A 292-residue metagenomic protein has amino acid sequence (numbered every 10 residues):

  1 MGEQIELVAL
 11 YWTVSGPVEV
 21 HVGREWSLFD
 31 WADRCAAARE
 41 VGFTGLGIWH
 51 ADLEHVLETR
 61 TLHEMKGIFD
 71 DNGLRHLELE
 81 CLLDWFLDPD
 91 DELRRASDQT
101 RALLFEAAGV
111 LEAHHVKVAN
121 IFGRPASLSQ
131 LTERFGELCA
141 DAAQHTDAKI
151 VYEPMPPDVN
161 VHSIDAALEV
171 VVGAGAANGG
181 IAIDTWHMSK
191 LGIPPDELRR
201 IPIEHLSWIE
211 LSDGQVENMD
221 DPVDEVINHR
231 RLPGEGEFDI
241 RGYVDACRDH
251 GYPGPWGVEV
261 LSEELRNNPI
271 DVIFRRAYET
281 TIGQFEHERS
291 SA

Functional and structural regions predicted by a protein language model:
M1-F105, G109, N178-G180, E204-L206 (+3 more regions): N-terminal pre-domain/capping segments
V8-W12, G47-A51, L77-L82, V116-A119 (+4 more regions): A cross-family glycoside hydrolase active-site/sugar-binding cleft signature
E25-S27, W49-T61, D84-R95, F122-S129 (+4 more regions): Acidic-and-aromatic substrate-binding clefts and catalytic sites of carbohydrate-active enzymes
L28, I68-H76, F86-I181, P269: Active-site acidic/histidine proton-transfer and metal-coordination neighborhood in alpha/beta enzyme cores
G45-L46, L79, E137-E237, E286-R289: Acidic/histidine-rich catalytic cores of soluble enzymes
G242-Y243, W256: H/E-rich (His + Asp/Glu) clusters that bind or coordinate divalent metals
R248: Catalytic-face loop-and-helix region of soluble metabolic enzyme cores
V258-R276: C-terminal/domain-terminus segments
